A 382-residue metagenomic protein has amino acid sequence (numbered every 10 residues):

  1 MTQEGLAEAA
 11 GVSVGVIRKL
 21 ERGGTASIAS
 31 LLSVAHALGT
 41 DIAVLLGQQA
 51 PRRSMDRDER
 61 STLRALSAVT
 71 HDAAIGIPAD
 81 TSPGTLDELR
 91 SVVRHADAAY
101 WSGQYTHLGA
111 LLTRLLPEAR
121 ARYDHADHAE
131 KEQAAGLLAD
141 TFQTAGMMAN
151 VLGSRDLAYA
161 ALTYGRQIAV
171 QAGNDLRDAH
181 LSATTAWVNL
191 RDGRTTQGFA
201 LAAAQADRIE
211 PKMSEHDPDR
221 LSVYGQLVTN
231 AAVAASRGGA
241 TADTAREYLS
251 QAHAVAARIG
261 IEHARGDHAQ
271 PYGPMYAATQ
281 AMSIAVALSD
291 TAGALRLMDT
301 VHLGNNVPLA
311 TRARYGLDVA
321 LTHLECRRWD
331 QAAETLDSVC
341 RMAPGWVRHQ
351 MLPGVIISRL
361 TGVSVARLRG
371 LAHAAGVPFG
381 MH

Functional and structural regions predicted by a protein language model:
M1, V12, G23-A26, T40: The short coil/loop that forms the "turn" connecting the two helices of the helix-turn-helix
M1-K19: Short alpha-helical DNA-recognition segment
Q3, L31, L368: Generic structural marker for isolated residues within well-ordered, non-membrane alpha-helices of soluble domains
E8, H36, V170: Short polybasic/polar patches that bind polyanions
A29-V44: DNA major-groove recognition helix of helix-turn-helix/homeodomain DNA-binding modules
Q48-D80: Short, charged recognition helix plus adjacent turn of helix-turn-helix-like nucleic-acid-binding domains
T81-V93, D97-H382: Conserved binding/catalytic microenvironments
